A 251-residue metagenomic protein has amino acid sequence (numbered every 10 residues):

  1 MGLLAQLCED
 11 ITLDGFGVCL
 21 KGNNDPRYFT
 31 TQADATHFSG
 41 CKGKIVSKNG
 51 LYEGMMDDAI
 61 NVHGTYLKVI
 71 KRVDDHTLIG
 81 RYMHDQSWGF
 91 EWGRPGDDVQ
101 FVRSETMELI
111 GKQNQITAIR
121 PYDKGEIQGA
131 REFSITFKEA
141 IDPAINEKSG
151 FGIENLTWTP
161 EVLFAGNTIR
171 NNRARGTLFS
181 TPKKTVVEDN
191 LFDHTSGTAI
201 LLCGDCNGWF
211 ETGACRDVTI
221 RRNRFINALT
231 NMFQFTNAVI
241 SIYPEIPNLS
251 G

Functional and structural regions predicted by a protein language model:
M1-G251: Extracellular parallel beta-helix/beta-solenoid repeat domains
